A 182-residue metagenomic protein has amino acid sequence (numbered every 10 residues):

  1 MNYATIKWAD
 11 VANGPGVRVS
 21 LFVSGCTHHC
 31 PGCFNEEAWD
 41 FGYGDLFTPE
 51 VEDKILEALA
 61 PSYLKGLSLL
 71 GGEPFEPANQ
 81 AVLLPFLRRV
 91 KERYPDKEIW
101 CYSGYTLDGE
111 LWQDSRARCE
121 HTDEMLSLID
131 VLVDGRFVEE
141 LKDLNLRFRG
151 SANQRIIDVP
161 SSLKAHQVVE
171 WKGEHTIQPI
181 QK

Functional and structural regions predicted by a protein language model:
M1-F22, T27, P31, N35-G42 (+2 more regions): N-terminal [4Fe-4S]-dependent radical SAM core
M1-Y3, V17, N35-S115, E120 (+1 more regions): Conserved Radical SAM active-site core
K7, S103, R136, P160: Residues at the C-termini of beta-strands that transition into short coil/loop
E76, E140-L141: Short glycine-rich, flexible loops that bind phosphorylated cofactors or substrates
F86-K91, K142-K182: P-loop/Walker A phosphate-binding loop and immediately adjacent motor/lid segment at beta-alpha junctions
E124-S127, G150: Short, conserved loop/helix-junction motifs that constitute active-site signature segments in enzyme catalytic cores
D130: Receiver (REC) domain switch/active-site residues of two-component response regulators
